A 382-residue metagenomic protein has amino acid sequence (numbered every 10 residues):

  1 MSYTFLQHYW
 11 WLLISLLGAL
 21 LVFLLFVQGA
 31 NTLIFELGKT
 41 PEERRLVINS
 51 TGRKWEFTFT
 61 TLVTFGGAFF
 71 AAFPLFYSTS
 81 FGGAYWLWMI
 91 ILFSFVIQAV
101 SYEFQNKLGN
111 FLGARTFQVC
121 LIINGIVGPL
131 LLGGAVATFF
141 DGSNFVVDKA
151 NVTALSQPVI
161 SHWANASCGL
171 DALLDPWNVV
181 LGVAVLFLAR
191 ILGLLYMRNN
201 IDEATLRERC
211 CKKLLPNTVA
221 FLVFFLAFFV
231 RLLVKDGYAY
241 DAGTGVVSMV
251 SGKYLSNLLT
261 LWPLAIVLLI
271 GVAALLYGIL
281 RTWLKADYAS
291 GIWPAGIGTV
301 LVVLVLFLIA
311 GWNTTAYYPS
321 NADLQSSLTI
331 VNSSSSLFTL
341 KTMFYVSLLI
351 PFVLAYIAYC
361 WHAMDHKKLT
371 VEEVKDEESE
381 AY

Functional and structural regions predicted by a protein language model:
M1-F59, V63-G66: N-terminal signal-anchor module of multipass membrane proteins
H8-V22, G82-F95, I122, I126 (+3 more regions): Alpha-helical transmembrane segments
L24-T32, G52, T60-L108, N124-N151 (+2 more regions): Transmembrane-helix bundle segments that line or gate the permeation/cavity pathway in multi-pass membrane proteins
L108-A289, V305: Long, contiguous internal "core" modules enriched in hydrophobic/ aromatic residues
V246-G252, Y318-T339: Short, membrane-exposed interhelical loops at transmembrane-helix boundaries
L280-D287, Y356-V371: Membrane-interface capping segments at transmembrane-helix boundaries
G296-S326: A C-terminal functional module that forms or caps the active site or interfaces directly with catalytic machinery
H366-Y382: Short, highly charged, low-complexity non-transmembrane loops/tails of multi-pass membrane proteins
